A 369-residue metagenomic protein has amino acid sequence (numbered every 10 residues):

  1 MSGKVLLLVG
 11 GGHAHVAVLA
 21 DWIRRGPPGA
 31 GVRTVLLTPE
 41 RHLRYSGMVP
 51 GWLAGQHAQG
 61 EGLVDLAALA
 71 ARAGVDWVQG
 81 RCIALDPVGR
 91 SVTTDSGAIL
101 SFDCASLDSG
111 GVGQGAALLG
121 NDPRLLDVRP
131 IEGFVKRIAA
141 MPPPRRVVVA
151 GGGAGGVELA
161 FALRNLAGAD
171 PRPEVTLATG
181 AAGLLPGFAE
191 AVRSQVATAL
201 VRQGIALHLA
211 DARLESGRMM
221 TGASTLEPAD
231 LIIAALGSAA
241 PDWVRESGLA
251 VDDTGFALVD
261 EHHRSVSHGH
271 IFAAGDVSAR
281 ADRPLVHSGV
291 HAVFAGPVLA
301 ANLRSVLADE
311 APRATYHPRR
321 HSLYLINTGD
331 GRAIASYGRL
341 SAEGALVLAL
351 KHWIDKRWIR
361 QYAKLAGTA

Functional and structural regions predicted by a protein language model:
S2-L7, R72-R146, G168, M220-G222 (+1 more regions): FAD-binding core/adjacent interface of flavoenzyme oxidoreductases
S2-V75, V157-F188: Beta1-alpha1 glycine-rich phosphate/pyrophosphate-binding loop at the start of Rossmann-like nucleotide-binding domains
A14, G110-G113, S238-A240, G331: Short glycine-rich anion-binding loops that position phosphate/pyrophosphate groups of nucleotides and phosphorylated
W77-L85, L100, G168-E261: A Rossmann-like FAD-binding core segment of flavoenzymes
D95, D108-S109, L209, A235-L236 (+1 more regions): Short, well-ordered coil/turn residues at beta-beta hairpins and beta-strand->alpha-helix junctions within
P123-P144, L226-F294, A301: FAD-site-proximal beta/loop scaffold in flavoenzymes
V277-G329: A conserved FAD-binding loop/helix module that cradles the flavin
D330-A369: C-terminal auxiliary extensions adjacent to catalytic cores
